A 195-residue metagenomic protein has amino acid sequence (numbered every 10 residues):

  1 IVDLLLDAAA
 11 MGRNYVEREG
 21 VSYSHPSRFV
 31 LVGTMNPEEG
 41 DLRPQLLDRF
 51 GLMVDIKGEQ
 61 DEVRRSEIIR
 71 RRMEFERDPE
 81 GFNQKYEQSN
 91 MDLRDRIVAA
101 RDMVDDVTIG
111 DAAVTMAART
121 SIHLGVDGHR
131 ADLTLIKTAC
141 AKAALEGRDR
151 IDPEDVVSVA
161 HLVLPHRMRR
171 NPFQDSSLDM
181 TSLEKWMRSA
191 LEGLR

Functional and structural regions predicted by a protein language model:
I1-A9, D41-R49, E62-S66: Conserved AAA+/SF3 P-loop NTPase catalytic/coupling segment centered on the Walker-B
V2-Y23: Conserved catalytic/switch belt of AAA+ P-loop NTPases
L5, T34, F50, A117 (+1 more regions): Conserved RecA-like P-loop NTPase ATPase core
L5-A9, I69-M73, A160: Hydrophobic aliphatic residues
V16-T34, D48: AAA+/SF3 P-loop NTPase mechanochemical coupling elements
L42-Q45, I56-T115, H123-A131, R148: Conserved C-terminal "switch" segment of AAA+ ATPases
A118-R130, A141-R195: C-terminal engagement/docking regions of AAA+ P-loop ATPases
